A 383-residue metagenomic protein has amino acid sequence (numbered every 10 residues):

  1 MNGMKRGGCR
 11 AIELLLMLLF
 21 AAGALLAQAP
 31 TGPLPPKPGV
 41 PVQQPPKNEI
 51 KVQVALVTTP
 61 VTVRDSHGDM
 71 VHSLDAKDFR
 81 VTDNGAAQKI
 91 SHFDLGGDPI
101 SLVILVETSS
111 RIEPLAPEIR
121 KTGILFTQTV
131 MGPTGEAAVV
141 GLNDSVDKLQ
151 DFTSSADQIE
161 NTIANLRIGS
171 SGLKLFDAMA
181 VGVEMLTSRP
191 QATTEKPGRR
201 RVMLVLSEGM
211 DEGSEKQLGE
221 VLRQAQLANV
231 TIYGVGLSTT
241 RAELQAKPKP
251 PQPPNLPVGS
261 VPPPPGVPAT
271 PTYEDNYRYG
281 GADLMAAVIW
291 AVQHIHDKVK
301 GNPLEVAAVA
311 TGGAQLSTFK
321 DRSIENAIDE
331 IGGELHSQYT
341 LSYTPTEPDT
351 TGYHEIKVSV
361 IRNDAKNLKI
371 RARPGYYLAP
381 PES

Functional and structural regions predicted by a protein language model:
M1-C9: N-terminal secretory signal peptides that target proteins for export/translocation
E13-A24: Bacterial N-terminal signal peptides
A27-S383: Scaffold/interface architecture of coatomer-like assemblies
